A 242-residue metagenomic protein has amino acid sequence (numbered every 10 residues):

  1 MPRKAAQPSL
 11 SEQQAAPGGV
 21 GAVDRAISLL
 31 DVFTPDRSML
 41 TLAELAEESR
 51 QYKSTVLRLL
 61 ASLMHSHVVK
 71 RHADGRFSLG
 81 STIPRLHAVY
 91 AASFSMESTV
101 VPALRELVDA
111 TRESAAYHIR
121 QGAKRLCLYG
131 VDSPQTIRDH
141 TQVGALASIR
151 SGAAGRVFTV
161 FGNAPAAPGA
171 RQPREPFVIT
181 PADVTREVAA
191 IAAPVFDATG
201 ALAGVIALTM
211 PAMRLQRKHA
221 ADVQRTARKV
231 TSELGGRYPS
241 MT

Functional and structural regions predicted by a protein language model:
P2-Y90, A221, S232, G236: N-terminal helix-turn-helix
G19-V23, R76, G80, S93 (+8 more regions): Short, structured helix-loop boundary elements
V69-K70, Y117-H118, V195: A structural signal for short hydrophobic beta-strand segments in well-ordered beta-sheet cores
D74, G122, A198-T199: Residue-level recognition of short loop/turn positions
S78-A164: Amphipathic alpha-helical effector-binding/dimerization core of metabolite-sensing transcriptional regulators
P165-A170, R174-E187, L202-T242: Juxtadomain coupling helices with adjacent low-complexity linkers
I191-T199: A short, hydrophobic, proline-anchored segment that marks a local hinge/packing element in signaling and regulatory
